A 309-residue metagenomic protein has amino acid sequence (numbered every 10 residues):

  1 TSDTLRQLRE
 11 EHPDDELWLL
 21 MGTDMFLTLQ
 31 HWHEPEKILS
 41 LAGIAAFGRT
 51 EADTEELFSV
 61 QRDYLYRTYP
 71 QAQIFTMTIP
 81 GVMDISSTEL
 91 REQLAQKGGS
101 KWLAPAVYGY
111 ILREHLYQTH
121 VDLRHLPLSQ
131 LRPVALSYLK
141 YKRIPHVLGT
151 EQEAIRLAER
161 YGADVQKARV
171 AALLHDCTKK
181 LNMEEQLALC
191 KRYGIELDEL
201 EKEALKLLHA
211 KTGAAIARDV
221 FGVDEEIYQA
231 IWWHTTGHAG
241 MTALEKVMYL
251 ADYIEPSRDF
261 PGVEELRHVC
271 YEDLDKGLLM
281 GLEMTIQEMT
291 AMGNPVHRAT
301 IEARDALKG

Functional and structural regions predicted by a protein language model:
T1-P127: Nucleotidyltransferase catalytic core that binds NTPs
E89-Q93, L250, E288: Solvent-exposed, amphipathic alpha-helical segments
S129, L139: N-terminal polybasic phosphate/anion-binding patch
P133-S137, H146, I155-L282: Divalent metal-dependent catalytic cores for phosphoryl transfer on phosphate-bearing substrates
E264-G309: Metal-dependent nucleotide-binding catalytic modules
